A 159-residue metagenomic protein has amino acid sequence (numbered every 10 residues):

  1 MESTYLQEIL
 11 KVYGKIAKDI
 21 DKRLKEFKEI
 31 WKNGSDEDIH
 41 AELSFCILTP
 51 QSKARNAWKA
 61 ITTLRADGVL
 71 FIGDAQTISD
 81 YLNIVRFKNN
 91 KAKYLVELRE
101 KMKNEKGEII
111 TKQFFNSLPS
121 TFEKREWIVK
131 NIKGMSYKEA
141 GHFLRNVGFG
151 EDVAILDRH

Functional and structural regions predicted by a protein language model:
M1-V85, K91: Structure-specific DNA junction-binding interface
E2, E8, E26-E29, E37 (+6 more regions): Glutamate identity and glutamate-enriched acidic tracts
L43-L48, L95-R99, L144: Short alpha-helical scaffolding segments that buttress acidic/His motifs in well-ordered protein cores
F45, N83, N116, V147-G148: Conserved short-loop catalytic and cofactor-binding motifs
F45-C46, F87, W127, G141: Bulky hydrophobic/aromatic packing residues
P50-K59, M102-I109, F149-G150: Short helix-capping/linker segments at secondary-structure and domain boundaries
I61-K133: Alpha-helical ds-nucleic-acid-binding substructure associated with the helix-hairpin-helix region of base-excision DNA
P119-H159: Catalytic DNA-binding helix-loop module of base-excision-repair DNA glycosylases/AP lyases
